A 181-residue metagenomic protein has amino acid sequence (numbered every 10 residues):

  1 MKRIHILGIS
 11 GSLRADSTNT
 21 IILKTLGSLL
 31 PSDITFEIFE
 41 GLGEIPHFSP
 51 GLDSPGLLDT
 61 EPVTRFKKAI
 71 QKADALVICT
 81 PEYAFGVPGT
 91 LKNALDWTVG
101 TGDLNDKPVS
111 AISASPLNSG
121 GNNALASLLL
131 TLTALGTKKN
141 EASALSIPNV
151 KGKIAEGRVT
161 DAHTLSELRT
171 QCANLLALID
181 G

Functional and structural regions predicted by a protein language model:
M1-T80, F85-D96, G100, R158-D180: N-terminal beta1-alpha1-beta2 submodule of the flavodoxin-like/Rossmannoid cofactor-binding fold
T101-N105: Short, conserved loop/helix-junction motifs that constitute active-site signature segments in enzyme catalytic cores
K107-N149: Short, glycine-/small-residue-rich phosphate/pyrophosphate-handling segment
A134-T137, A177-G181: Rossmann-like dinucleotide/phosphate-binding beta-alpha-beta segment
L145-V159: Short helix/strand-capping connector loops at secondary-structure junctions
